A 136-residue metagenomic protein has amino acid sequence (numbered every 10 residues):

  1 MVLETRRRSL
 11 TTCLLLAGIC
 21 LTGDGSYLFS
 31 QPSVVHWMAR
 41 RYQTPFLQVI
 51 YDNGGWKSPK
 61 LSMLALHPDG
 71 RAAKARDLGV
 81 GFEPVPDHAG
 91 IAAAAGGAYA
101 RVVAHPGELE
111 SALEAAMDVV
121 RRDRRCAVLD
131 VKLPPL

Functional and structural regions predicted by a protein language model:
M1-L136: Thiamine diphosphate
